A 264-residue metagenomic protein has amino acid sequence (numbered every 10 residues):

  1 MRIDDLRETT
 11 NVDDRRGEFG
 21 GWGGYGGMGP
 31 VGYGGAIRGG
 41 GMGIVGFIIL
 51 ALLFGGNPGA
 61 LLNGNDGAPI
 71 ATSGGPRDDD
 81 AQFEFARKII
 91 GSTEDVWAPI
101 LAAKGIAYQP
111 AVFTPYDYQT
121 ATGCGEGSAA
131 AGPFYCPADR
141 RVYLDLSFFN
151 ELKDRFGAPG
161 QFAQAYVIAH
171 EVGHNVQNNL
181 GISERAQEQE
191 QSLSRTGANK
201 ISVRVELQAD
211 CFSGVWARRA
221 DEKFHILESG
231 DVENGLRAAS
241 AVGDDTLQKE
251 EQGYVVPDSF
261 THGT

Functional and structural regions predicted by a protein language model:
M1-G75: Long amphipathic alpha-helical segments used for membrane anchoring, targeting, substrate engagement, or oligomerization
I49, W97, L144, A163-N179 (+2 more regions): Active-site recognition of the HExxH zinc-binding catalytic motif
L52, G59-G123: A metal-dependent hydrolase signature that marks the N-terminal structural subdomain at the beginning of catalytic folds
A60-L62, Q119-D145: Catalytic zinc-binding patch centered on the HExxH motif and its immediate surroundings that defines zinc-dependent
D80, E84-Y108, K200, R204-Q248: Short helix/loop segments within enzyme catalytic domains that coordinate or immediately flank catalytic cofactors
P115-S128, H225-T264: Active-site-proximal gating segments in proteases and membrane effectors
F148-Y166, G197-I201: Short pre-active-site segment immediately N-terminal to the catalytic Zn-binding motif
V172-Q187, A220-D221: Catalytic Zn2+-binding segment of zinc metalloproteases
